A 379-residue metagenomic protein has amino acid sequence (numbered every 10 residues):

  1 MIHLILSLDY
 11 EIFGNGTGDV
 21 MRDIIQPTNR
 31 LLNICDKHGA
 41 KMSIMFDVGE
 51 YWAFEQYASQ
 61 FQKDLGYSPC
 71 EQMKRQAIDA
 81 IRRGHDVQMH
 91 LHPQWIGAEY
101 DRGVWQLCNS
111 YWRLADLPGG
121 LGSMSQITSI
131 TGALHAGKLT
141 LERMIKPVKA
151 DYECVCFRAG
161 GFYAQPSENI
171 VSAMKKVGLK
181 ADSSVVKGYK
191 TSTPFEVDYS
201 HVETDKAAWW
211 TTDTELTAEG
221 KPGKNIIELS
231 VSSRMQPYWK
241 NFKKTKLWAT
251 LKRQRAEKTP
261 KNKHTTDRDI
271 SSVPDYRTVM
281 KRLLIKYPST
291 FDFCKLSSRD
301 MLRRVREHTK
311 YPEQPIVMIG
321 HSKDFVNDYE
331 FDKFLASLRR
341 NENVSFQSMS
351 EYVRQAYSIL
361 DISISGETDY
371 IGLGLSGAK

Functional and structural regions predicted by a protein language model:
M1-D86, E153, M318, L338: Active-site beta->alpha N-cap acidic-glycine motif
L4-L8, M42-I44, V87-L91, V155-F157 (+4 more regions): Hydrophobic faces of well-ordered beta-strands that scaffold small-molecule active sites in alpha/beta enzyme cores
E11-D23, E55-S68, D116-I130, V155-Y163 (+2 more regions): The substrate-binding groove and active-site-proximal loops of carbohydrate-active enzymes, especially glycoside
L32-A40, G66-H90, I96, G103-L107 (+4 more regions): Acidic (Asp/Glu)-rich catalytic clusters
D36-K37, G119-G161, A218-K221, I227-L229 (+1 more regions): CE4/NodB-like, metal-dependent polysaccharide N-deacetylase domain that modifies extracellular/periplasmic N-acetylated
K63-G84, C108-T131, S172-T191, D198-T211: Acidic, His- and aromatic-enriched active-site or binding-groove loops in soluble protein domains that engage sugars
C156-T309: Active-site-adjacent pocket scaffolds in enzyme catalytic domains
P222-R234, T278-D292, R306-K379: Active-site and substrate-binding clefts of carbohydrate-active enzymes
